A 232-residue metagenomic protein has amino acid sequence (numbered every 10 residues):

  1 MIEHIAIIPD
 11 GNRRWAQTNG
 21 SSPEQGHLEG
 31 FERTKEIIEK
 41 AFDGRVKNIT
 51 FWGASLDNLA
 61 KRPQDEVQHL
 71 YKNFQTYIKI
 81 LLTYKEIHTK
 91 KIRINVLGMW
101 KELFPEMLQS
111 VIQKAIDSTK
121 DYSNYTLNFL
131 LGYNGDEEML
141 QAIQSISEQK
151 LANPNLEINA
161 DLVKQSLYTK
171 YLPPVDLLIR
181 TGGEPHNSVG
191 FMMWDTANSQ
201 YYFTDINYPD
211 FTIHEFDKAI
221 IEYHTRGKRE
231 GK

Functional and structural regions predicted by a protein language model:
M1-K232: Flexible, compositionally biased loop and terminal segments
